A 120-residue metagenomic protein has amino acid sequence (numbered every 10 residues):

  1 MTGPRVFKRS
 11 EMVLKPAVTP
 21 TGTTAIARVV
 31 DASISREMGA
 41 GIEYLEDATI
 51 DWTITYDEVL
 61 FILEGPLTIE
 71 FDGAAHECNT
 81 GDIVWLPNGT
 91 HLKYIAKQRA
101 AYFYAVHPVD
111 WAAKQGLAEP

Functional and structural regions predicted by a protein language model:
M1-I42, E119-P120: A short, N-terminal "cap"/entry segment at the start of jelly-roll beta-barrel domains of the cupin/DSBH fold
V29, R36-I54, N88: Conserved short histidine dyad/triad with adjacent acidic residue
Y44-E46, T53-E70: Short, conserved beta-strand element in jelly-roll/cupin
D51, T68, E77, K93 (+1 more regions): General beta-strand recognition
D57, E64-P66, G73, G89-H91 (+1 more regions): A generic structural motif
D72-N88: Short acidic-glycine-tyrosine-enriched beta hairpin
E77, A112, L117-E119: Charged, glycine-enriched surface loops/patches that mediate electrostatic binding to polyanionic ligands
N88-K114: Ligand-binding loop in jelly-roll beta-barrel domains
